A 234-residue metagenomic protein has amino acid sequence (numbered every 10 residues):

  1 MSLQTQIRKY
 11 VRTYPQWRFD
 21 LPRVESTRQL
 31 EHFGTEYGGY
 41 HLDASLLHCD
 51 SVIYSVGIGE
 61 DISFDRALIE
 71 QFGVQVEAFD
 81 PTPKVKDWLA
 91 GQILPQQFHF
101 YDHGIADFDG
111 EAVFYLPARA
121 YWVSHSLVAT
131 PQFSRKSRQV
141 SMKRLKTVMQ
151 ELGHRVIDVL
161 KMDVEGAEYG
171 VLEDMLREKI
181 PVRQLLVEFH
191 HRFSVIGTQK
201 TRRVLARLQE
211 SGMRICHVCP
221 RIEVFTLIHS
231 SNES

Functional and structural regions predicted by a protein language model:
M1-S234: Phosphate/nucleotide-binding beta-alpha loop and adjacent structural elements of enzyme active sites
